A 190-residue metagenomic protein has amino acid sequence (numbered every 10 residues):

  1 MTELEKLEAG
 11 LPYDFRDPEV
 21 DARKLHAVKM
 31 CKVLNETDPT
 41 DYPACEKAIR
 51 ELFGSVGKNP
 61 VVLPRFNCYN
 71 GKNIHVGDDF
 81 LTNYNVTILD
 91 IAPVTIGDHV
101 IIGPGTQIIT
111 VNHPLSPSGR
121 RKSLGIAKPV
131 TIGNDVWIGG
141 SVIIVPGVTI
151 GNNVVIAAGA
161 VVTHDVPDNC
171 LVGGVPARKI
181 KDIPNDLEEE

Functional and structural regions predicted by a protein language model:
M1-N59, A177-K181, N185-E190: Terminal amphipathic alpha-helical/low-complexity segments used for targeting or macromolecular assembly
L4, G10, L63-R65, V86 (+4 more regions): Generic secondary-structure boundary/loop-capping signal
L4-E5, L52, K122, P129 (+1 more regions): Short secondary-structure boundary/capping segments
P39, F66-V76, L81-T149, V175-E190: Flexible, glycine/small-residue-enriched loop-and-beta-strand segment within the central core of proteins
A48, P64-N67: Arg/Lys-rich RNA-binding interfaces used to dock onto structured RNA substrates
V61, T131-G133, W137, I143-T163 (+1 more regions): A generic "structured core" feature
